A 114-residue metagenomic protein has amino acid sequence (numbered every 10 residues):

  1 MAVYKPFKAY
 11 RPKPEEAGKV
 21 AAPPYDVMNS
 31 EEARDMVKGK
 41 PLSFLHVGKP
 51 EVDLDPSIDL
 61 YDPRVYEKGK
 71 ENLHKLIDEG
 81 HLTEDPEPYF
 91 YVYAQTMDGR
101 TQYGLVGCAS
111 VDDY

Functional and structural regions predicted by a protein language model:
M1-D113: A cross-family signal for N-terminal binding/gating loops and helix N-caps that shape access to the active site
